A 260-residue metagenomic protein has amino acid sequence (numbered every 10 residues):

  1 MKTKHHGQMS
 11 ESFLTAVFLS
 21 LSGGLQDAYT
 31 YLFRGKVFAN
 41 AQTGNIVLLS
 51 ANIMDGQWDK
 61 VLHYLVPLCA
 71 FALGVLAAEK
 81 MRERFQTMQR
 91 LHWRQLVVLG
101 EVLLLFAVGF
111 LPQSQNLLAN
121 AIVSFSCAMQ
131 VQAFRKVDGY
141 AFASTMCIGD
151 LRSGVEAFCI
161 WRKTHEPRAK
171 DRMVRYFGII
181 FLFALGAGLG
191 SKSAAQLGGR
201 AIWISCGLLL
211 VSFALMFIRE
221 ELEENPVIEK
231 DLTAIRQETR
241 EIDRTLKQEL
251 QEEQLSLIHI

Functional and structural regions predicted by a protein language model:
K2-Q254: Alpha-helical transmembrane segments of multi-pass membrane proteins
I258-I260: Conserved small/polar residues in nucleotide/adenosyl-binding loops
